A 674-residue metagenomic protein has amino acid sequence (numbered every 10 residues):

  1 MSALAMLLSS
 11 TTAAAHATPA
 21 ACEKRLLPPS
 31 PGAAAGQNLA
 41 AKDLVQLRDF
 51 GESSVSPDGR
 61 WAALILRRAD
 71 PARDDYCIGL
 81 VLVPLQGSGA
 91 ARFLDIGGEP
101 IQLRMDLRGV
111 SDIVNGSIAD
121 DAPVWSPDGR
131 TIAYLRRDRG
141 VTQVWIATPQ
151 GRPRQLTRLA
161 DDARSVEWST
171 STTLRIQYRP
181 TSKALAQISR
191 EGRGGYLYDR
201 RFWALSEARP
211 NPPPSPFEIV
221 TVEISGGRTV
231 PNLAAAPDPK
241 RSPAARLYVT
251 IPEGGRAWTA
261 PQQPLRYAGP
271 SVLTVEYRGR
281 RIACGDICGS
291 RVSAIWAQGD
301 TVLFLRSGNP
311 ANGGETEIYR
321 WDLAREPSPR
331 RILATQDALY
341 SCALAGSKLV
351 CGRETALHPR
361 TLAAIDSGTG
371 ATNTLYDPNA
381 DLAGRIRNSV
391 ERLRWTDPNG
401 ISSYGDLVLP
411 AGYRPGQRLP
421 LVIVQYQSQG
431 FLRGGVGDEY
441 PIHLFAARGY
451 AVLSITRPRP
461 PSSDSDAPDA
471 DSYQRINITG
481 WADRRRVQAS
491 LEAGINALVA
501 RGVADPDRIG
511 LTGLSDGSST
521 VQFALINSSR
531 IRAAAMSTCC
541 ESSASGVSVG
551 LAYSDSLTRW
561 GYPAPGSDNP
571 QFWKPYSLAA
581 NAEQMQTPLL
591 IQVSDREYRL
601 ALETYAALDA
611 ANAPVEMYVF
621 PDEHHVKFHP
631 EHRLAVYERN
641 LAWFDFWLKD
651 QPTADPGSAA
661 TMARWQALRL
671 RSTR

Functional and structural regions predicted by a protein language model:
H16-D49, V83-A119, R136, I146-R164 (+7 more regions): Multi-bladed beta-propeller domains
A21, L26, C77-V81, L85-Q86 (+5 more regions): Predominantly five- to eight-bladed beta-propeller fold
N38-L80: Beta-strand-rich domains and repeat architectures in extracellular enzymes and scaffolds, especially beta-propellers
S53-A62, D121-T131, R139, S165-L174 (+6 more regions): Blade-terminus and WD-like Trp-Asp/Gly-His loop motifs, strongest in beta-propeller folds
R73-L80, G140-W145, A184-S189, S215-V220 (+3 more regions): Structural motif
R108-A119, R136-F217: Asp-box/WD-like beta-propeller blade repeats and closely related beta-sheet repeat scaffolds
Y376-R501, L514: Cap/lid segment of the alpha/beta-hydrolase catalytic domain
I455-R674: Active-site-proximal cap/loop segments of hydrolase catalytic domains
